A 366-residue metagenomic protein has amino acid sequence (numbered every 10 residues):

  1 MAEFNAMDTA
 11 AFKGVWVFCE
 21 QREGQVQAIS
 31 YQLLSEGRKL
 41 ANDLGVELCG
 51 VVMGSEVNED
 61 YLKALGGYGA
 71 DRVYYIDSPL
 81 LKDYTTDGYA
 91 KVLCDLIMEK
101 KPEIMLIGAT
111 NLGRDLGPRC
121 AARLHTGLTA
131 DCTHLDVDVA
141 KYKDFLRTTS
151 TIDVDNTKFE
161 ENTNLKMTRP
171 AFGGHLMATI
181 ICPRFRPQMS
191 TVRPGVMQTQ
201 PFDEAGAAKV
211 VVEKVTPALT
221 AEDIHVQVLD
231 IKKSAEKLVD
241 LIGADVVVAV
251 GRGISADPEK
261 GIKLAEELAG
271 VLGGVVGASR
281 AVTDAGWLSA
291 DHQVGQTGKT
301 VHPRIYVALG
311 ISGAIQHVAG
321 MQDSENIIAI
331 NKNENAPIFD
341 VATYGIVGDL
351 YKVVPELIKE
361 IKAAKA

Functional and structural regions predicted by a protein language model:
M1-A366: N-terminal glycine-rich FAD/FM-binding segment characteristic of electron-transfer flavoproteins
